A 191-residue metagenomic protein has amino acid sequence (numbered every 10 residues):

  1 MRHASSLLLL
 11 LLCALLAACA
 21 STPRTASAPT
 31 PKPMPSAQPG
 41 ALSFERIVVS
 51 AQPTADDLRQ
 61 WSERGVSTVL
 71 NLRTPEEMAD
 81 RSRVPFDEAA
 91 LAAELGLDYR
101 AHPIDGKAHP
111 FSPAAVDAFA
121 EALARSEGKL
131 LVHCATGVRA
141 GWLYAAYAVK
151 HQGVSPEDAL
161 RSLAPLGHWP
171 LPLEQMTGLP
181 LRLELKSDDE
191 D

Functional and structural regions predicted by a protein language model:
M1-S5: Positively charged n-region of N-terminal signal peptides that target proteins for export
L7-A17: Bacterial N-terminal signal peptides
C19-L130, W142-D191: Cys-dependent protein tyrosine phosphatase-like superfamily
C134: Short cysteine clusters
G137: Substrate/cofactor-recognition hotspot
